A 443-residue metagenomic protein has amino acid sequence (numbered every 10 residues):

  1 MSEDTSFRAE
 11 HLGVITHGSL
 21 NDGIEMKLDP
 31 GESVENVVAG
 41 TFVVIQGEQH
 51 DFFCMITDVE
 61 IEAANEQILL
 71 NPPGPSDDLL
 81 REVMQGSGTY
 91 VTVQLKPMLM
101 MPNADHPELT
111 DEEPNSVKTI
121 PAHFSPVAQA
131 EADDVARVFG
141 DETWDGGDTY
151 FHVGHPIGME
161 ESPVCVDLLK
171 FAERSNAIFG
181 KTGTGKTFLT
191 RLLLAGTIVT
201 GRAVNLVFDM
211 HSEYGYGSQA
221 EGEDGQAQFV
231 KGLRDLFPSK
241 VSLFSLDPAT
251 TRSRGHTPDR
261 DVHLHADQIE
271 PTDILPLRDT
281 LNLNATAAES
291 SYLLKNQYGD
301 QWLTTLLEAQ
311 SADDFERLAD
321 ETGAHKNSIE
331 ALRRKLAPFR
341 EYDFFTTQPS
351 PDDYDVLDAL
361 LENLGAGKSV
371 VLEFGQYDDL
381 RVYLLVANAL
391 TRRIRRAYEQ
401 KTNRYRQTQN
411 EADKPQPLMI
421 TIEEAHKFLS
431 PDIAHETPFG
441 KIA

Functional and structural regions predicted by a protein language model:
M1-F179, F188-L193, N410-Q416, P431-E436: Basic- and hydrophobic-enriched, low-structure N-terminal and domain-boundary segments that flank ATP-binding catalytic
H50, E60-E62, L99-P102, E173 (+4 more regions): Conserved nucleotide-binding/hydrolysis micro-motifs of P-loop NTPases
A64-Q67, A104, Y214-E223, T251-H256 (+1 more regions): Switch/connector loops and helix/strand junctions flanking conserved nucleotide-binding motifs in nucleotide-processing
D145-E173, E341, F345-E373: The Walker A/P-loop phosphate-binding site
D148-S245, F439, A443: Glycine-rich phosphate-binding loop of nucleotide-binding enzymes
R202-L206, A366-S369, K414-M419: Loop/turn-to-beta-strand initiation segments
D235-D352: Helical/strand "switch-coupling" subdomains that flank nucleotide/phosphate-binding cores, especially in P-loop NTPases
D378-A443: Conserved P-loop NTPase motor cores
